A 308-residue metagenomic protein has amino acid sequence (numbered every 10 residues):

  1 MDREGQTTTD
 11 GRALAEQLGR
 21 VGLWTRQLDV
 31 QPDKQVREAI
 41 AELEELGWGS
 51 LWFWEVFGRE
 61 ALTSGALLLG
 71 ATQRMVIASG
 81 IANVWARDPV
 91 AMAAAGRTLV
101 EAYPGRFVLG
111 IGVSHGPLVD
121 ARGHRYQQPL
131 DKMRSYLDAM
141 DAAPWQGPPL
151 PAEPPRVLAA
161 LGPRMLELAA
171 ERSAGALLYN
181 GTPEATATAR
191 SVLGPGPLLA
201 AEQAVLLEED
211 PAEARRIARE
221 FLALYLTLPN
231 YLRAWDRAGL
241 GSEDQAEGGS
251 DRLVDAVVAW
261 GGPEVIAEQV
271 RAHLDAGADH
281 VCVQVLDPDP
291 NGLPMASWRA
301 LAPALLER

Functional and structural regions predicted by a protein language model:
M1-R308: Active-site-adjacent structural elements that line small-molecule/cofactor binding pockets in enzymes
